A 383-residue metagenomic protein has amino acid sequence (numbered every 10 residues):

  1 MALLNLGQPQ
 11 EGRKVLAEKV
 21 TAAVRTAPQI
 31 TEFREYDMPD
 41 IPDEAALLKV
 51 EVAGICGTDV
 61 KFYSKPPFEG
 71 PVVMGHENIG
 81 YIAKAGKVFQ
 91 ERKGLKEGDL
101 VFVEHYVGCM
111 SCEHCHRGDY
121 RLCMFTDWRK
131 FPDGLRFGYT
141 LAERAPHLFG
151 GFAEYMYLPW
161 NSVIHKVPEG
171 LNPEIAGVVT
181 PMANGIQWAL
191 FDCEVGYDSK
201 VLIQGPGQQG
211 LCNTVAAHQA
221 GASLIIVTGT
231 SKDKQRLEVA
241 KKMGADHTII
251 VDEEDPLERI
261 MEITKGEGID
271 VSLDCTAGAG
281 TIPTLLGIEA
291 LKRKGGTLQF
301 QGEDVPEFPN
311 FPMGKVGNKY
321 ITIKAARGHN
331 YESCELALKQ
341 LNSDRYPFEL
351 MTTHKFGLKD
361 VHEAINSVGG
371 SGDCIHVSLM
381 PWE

Functional and structural regions predicted by a protein language model:
A2-A22, V239, E254-D255, E262 (+4 more regions): C-terminal hydrophobic helical "lid"/dimerization subdomain of Rossmann-like NAD(P)H-dependent oxidoreductases
T26, D37-M38, E69-G75, E143-L148 (+1 more regions): Short Gly/Pro-enriched turn/cap motifs at secondary-structure boundaries
P39-A53, P66-H116, Y120-R121, P168-G170: Glycine-rich beta-strand-centered segment in the early N-terminal region that forms part of a ligand/cofactor-binding
C56, R92, E104-I164, E169: Cysteine-cluster motifs in flexible loop/terminal segments that predominantly coordinate metals
T58-Y63: Cytochrome P450 core scaffold surrounding the K-helix E-X-X-R motif and the conserved "meander" helix-loop region
E154, V163, P168-E254, E258: Mid-domain Rossmann-like dinucleotide-binding core that forms the NAD(H)/NADP(H) cofactor-binding site
C193-S199, Q219-A220, I226, K234-E238 (+1 more regions): Glycine-rich cofactor phosphate-binding loops and adjacent beta1-alpha1 units of small-molecule cofactor enzyme domains
